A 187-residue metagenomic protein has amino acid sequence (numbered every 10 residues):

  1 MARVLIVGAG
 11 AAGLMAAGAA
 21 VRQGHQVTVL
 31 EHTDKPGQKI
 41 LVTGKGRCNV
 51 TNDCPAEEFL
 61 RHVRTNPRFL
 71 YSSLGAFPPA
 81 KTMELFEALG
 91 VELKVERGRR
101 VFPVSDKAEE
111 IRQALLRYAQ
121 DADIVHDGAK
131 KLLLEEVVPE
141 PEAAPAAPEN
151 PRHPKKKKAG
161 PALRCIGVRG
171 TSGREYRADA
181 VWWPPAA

Functional and structural regions predicted by a protein language model:
A2-V29: N-terminal Rossmann-like FAD-binding beta1-loop-alpha1 element of flavoenzymes
A12, K35, K130: Conserved Rossmann-like nucleotide-cofactor binding loop
V21-K45: Glycine-rich FAD pyrophosphate-binding loop
Q23, L89, Y118: Conserved dinucleotide-binding and phosphotransfer motif residues
V42, E109-A187: Predominantly flavin-linked oxidoreductase catalytic cores and closely associated redox partners
R47-V95: Glycine-rich active-site loop/strand segments that organize a redox cofactor
L70-A80, R97-R117: Short beta-strand to alpha-helix junction loop
